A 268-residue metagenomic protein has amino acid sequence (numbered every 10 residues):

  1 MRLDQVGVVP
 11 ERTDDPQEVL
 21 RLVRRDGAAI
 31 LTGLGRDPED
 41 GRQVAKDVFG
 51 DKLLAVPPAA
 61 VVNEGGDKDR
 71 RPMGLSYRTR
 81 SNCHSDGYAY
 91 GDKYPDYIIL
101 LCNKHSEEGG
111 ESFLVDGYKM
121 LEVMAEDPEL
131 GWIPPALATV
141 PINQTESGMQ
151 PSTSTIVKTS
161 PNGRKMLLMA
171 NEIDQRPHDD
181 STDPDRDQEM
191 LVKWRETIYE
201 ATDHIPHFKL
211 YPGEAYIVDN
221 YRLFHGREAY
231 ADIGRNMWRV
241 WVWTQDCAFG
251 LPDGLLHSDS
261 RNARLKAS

Functional and structural regions predicted by a protein language model:
M1-G66: N-terminal non-catalytic cap/leader segment that marks the start of a structured domain
R2-T13, R24, V61-S268: Active-site environment of non-heme Fe oxygenases that use a 2-His-1-carboxylate facial triad
